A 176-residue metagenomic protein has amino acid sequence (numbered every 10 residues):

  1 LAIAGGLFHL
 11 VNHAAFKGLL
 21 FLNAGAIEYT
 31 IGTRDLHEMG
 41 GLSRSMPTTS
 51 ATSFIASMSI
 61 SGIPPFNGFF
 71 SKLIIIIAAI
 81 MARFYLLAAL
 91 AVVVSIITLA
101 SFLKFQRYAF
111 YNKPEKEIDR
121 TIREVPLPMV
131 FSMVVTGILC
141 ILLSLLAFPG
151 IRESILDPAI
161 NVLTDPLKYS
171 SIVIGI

Functional and structural regions predicted by a protein language model:
L1-E117: Functional transmembrane alpha-helices
S43-S50, L99-I176: Cytoplasmic/organellar membrane-interface segments at the starts of transmembrane helices in multi-pass inner-membrane
